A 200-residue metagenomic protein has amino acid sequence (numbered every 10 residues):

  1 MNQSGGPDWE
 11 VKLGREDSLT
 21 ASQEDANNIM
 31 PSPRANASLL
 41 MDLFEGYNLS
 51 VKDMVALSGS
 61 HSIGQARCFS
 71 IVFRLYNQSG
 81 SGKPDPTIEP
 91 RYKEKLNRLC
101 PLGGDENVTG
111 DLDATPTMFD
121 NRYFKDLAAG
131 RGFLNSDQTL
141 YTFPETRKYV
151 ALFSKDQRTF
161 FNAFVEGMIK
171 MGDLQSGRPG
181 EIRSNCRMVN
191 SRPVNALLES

Functional and structural regions predicted by a protein language model:
M1-S200: Catalytic cores of secreted/periplasmic or lumenal enzymes
